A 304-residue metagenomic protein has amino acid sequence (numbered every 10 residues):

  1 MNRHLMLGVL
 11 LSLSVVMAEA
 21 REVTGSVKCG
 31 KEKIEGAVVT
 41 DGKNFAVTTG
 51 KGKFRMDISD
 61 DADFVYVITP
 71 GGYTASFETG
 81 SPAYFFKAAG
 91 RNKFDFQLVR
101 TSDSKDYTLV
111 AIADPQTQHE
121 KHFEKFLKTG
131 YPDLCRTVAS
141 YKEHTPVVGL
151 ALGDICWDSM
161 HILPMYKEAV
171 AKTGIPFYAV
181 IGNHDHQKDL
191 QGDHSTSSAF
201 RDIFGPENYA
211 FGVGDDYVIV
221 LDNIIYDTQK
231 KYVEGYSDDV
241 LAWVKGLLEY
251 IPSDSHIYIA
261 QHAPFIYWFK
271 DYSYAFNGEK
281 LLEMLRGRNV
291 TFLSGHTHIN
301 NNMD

Functional and structural regions predicted by a protein language model:
E22-V23, C29-G30, T69-L163: N-terminal active-site segment of His-dependent metallophosphoesterases
I34, R55-F64: Short Pro-Gly-centered beta-turn/loop motif in secreted/extracellular proteins
T40-S59: Short, acidic Ser/Thr/Gly-rich low-complexity loop/linker segments typical of extracellular and cell-surface proteins
F45, D60-F77: A short, solvent-exposed beta-strand micro-motif common in secreted/extracellular proteins
P70-S76, A83-G90, M160-I251, F276-N289 (+1 more regions): Extended active-site neighborhood of metal-dependent phosphoesterases/phosphodiesterases
D106-H119, D215-I225, Y258-A260: Active-site-proximal beta-strand elements of phosphoester/diester hydrolases
D114, G153-D154, G182-N183, H262 (+1 more regions): Active-site glycine-centered loops adjacent to acidic/histidine catalytic or metal-binding residues that shape
L248-F269: Short acidic, glycine-rich surface-loop motifs adjacent to enzyme active sites
